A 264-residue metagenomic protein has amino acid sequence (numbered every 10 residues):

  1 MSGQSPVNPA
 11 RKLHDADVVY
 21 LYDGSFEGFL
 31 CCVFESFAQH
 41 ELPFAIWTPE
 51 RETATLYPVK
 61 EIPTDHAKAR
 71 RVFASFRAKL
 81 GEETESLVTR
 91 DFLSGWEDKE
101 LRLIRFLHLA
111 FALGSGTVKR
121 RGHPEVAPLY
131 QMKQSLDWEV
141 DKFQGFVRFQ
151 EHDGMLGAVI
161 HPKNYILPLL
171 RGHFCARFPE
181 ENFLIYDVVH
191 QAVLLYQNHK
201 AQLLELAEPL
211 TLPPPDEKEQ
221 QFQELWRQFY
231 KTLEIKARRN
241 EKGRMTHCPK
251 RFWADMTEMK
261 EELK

Functional and structural regions predicted by a protein language model:
S2-H66: N-terminal ordered "arm"
V18-S25, K60, P124, M155-I166 (+1 more regions): Conserved aromatic-histidine-acidic binding/catalytic patches
G28-Q39, R105-A112, G172-A176, E224-K231: Short, hydrophobic/amphipathic alpha-helical patches that form generic packing surfaces within helical domains
W47-D141: Charged, alpha-helical interface segments at or near domain boundaries
P63-V72, K200-L212: Acidic, Ser/Thr-rich peripheral helices and adjacent loops at domain boundaries
L87-D91, V188, R239-M245: Short coil/turn segments at secondary-structure boundaries
G116-L206: Internal, well-folded beta-alpha domain core
E180-N182, A192-N198, L210-K264: Long, compositionally biased intrinsically disordered terminal regions
